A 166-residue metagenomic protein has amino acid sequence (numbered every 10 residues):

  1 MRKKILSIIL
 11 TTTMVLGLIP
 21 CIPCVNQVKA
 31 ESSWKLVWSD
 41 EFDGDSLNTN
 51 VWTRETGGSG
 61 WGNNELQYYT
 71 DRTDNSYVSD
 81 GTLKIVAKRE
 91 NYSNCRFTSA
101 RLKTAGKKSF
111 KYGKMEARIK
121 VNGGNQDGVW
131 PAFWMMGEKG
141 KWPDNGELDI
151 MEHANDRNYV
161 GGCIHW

Functional and structural regions predicted by a protein language model:
M1-L10: Bacterial N-terminal signal peptides that target proteins for export
M1-R2, Q27, R118: Generic N-terminal leader/processing signal
I5, P23, L66-Y69: Generic alpha-helix initiation/capping and coil-helix boundary signal
L10, M14-L18: Hydrophobic core
L18-S32: Sec-dependent signal peptide cleavage junction
E31-W166: GH16 jelly-roll
